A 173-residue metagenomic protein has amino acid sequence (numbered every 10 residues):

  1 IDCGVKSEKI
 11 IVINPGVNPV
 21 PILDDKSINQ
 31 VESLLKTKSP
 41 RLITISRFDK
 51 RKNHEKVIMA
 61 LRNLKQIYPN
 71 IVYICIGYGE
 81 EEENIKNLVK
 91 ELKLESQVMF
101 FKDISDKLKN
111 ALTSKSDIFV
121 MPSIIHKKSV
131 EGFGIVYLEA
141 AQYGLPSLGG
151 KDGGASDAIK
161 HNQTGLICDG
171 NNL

Functional and structural regions predicted by a protein language model:
G16: Carbohydrate-associated surface elements
I22-K36: A short helix/loop element that forms part of the nucleotide-sugar donor recognition site in Leloir-type
L34-K52, I58-L61: Conserved donor-binding/catalytic core segment of Leloir-type glycosyltransferases
R51, E82-E83, S156-L173: Change "using UDP/GDP/dTDP sugars" to "using nucleotide sugars
K86-L108, I118: Nucleotide-activated donor-binding/catalytic signature segment of Leloir-type glycosyltransferases, i.e., the conserved
S105-S116, Q142, K160: Short acidic alpha-helix that forms the nucleotide-activated donor recognition element in Leloir-type transferases
S114-V130, L145: Acidic donor-binding loop of glycosyltransferase active sites
Y137, Q142, P146-G149, I159: Short hydrophobic beta-strand element within catalytic cores of glycosyltransferases and related nucleotide-activated
